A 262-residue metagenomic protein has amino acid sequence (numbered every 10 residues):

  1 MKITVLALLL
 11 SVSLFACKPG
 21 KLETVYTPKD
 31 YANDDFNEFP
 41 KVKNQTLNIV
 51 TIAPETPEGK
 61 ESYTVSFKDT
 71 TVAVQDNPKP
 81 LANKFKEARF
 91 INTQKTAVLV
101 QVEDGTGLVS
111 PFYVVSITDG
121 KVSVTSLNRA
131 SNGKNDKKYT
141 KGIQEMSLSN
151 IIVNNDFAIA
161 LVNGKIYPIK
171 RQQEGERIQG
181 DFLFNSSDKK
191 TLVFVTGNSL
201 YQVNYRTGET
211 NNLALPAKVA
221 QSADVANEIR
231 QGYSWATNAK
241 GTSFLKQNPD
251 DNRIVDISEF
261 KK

Functional and structural regions predicted by a protein language model:
M1-L8: Sec-dependent signal peptide recognition, specifically the positively charged N-region followed immediately by
S13-A16: C-terminal motif of bacterial Sec signal peptides marking the signal peptidase cleavage site
K18-K29, G59-K79, P111-R129, N154-G175 (+2 more regions): Surface-exposed loop/turn elements that mediate protein-protein interactions on large endomembrane-trafficking
A32-K43, P80-I91, R129-Q144, G175-N185 (+2 more regions): Repeated scaffold domains used in trafficking and secretory/extracellular systems, primarily beta-propellers
N37-Q94: Ordered, small/hydrophobic-rich secondary-structure cores
P40-P57, Q94-G107, Y139-N154, S187-T196 (+2 more regions): Short beta-strand elements that form the blades of beta-propeller/WD-repeat-like and other beta-sheet-rich scaffold
K84-F85, L108-F112, N154-N155, I178-Q179 (+1 more regions): Short, surface-exposed coil-to-beta transition loops
K86-P111, S116-D119: Right-handed parallel beta-helix
